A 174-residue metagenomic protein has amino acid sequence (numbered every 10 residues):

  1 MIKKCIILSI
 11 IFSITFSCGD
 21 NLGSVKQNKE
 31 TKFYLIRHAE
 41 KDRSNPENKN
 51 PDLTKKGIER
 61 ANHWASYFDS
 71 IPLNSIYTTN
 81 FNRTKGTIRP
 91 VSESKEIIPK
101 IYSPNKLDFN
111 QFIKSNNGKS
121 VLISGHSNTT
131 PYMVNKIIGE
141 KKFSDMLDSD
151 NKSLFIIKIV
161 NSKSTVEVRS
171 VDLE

Functional and structural regions predicted by a protein language model:
M1-C5: Positively charged n-region of N-terminal signal peptides that target proteins for export
I6-I10: Sec-dependent N-terminal signal peptides
I14-S17: C-terminal motif of bacterial Sec signal peptides marking the signal peptidase cleavage site
D20-G23, K119-V121: Generic detector of contiguous secondary-structure segments
N21-Q111, T130-V134, E140-E174: Active-site-proximal alpha-helix that buttresses catalytic centers in soluble enzyme cores
F33, N117-G125: Generic beta-sheet signal
I113-S120, S162: Short, surface-exposed amphipathic charged segments that create phosphate/polyanion-binding patches used for binding
